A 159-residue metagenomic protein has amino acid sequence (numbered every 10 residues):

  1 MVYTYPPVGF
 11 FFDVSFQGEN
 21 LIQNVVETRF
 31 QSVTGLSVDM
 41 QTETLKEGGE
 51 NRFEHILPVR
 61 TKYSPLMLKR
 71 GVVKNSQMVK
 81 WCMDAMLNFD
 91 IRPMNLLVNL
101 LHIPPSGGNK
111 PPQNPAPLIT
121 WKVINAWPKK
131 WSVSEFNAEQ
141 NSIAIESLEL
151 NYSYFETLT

Functional and structural regions predicted by a protein language model:
M1-T159: Glycine-rich, low-complexity intrinsically disordered segments
